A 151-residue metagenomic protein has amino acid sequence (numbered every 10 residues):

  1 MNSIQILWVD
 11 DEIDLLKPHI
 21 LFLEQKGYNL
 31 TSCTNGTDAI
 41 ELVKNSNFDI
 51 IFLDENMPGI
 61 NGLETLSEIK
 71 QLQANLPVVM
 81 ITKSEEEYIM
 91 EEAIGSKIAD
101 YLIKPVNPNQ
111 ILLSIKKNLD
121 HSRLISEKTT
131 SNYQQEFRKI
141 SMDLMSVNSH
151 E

Functional and structural regions predicted by a protein language model:
I13-T31: Two-component/phosphorelay signaling modules centered on CheY-like receiver
T34-D38, N61-E64: Acidic catalytic/metal-coordinating carboxylates
S46-F52: Active-site beta3 strand of CheY-like receiver
M57: Receiver (REC) domain active-site loop signature in two-component systems and cognate sites in sensor histidine kinases
E64, E85-D100: Alpha4 helix (beta4-alpha4-beta5 surface) of REC/receiver domains from two-component response regulators
Y88, V106-I115: C-terminal output helix
D120-E151: CheY-like receiver
